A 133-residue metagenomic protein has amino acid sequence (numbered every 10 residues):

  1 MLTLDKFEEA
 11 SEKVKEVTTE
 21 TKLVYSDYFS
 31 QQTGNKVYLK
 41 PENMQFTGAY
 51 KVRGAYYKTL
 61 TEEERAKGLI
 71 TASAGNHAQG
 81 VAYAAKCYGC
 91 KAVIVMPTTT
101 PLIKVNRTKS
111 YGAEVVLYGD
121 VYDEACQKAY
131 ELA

Functional and structural regions predicted by a protein language model:
M1-A133: PLP-dependent amino-acid enzyme catalytic core
